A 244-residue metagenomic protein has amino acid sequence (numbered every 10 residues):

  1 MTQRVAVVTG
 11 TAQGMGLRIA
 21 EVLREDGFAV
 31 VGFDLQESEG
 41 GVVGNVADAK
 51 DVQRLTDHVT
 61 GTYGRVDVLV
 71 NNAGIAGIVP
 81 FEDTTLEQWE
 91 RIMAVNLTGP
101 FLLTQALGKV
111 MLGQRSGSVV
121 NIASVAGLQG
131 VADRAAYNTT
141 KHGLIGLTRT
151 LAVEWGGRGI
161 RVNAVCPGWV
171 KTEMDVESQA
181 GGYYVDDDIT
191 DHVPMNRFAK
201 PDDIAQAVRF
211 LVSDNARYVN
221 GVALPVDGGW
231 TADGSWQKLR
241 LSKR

Functional and structural regions predicted by a protein language model:
G44-R54, L86-E87, D202-D203: The beta1-alpha1 cofactor-binding region of Rossmann-like NAD(H)/NADP(H)-dependent oxidoreductases
V79-E82, Q129-A136, G157-R158, N196 (+1 more regions): Active-site loop immediately N-terminal to the catalytic Tyr-X3-Lys motif of short-chain dehydrogenase/reductase
P80-F81, Q88-E90, V119, I189: Substrate-binding pocket helix/loop in short-chain dehydrogenase/reductase
F101, G108, R197-V226, T231: C-terminal substrate-recognition "lid" of short-chain dehydrogenase/reductases
T104, T140, T148: Active-site helix of classical SDR
K109, V153-G157, R217: Alpha-helical segment proximal to the catalytic Tyr-Lys
S124: Residue(s) in the substrate-gating loop at a strand-loop-helix junction that position the organic substrate next
